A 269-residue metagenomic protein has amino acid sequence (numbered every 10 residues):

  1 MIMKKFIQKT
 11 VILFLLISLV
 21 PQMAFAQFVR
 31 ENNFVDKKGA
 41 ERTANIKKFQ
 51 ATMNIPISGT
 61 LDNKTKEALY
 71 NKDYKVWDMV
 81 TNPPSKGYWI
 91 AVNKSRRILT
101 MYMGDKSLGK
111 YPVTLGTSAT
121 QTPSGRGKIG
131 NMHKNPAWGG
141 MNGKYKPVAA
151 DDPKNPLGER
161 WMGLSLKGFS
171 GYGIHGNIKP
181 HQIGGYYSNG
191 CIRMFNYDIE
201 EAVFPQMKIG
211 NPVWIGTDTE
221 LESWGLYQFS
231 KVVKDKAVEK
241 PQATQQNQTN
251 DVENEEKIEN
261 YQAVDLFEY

Functional and structural regions predicted by a protein language model:
K4-Q8, S18-A44, V213: Acidic, Ser/Thr/Pro/Gly-enriched interdomain connector segments
Q27-L69: Short acidic, glycine/serine/threonine-rich helix-capping segments at coil-helix boundaries
T43-K47, K66, Y70, R96 (+5 more regions): Extracytoplasmic/secreted envelope proteins and their assembly/folding machinery, especially bacterial periplasmic
A51-I55, Y70-Y74, G104-S107, K134 (+1 more regions): Sec-exported extracytoplasmic/periplasmic mature domains
E67-W89, S223-S230: Intrinsically disordered, low-complexity Ser/Thr-rich linker and spacer segments in cell-wall-related proteins
S85, G143-Y269: Exported/periplasmic cell-wall-interacting domains
K94-K128: Glycine-rich catalytic cores of cysteine/serine-nucleophile enzymes that process amide/ester linkages in cell-envelope
D105, T120, N135, T219-E222: Short, charged beta-turn/beta-strand-edge "cap" motif at the junction between a beta-strand and an adjacent loop
